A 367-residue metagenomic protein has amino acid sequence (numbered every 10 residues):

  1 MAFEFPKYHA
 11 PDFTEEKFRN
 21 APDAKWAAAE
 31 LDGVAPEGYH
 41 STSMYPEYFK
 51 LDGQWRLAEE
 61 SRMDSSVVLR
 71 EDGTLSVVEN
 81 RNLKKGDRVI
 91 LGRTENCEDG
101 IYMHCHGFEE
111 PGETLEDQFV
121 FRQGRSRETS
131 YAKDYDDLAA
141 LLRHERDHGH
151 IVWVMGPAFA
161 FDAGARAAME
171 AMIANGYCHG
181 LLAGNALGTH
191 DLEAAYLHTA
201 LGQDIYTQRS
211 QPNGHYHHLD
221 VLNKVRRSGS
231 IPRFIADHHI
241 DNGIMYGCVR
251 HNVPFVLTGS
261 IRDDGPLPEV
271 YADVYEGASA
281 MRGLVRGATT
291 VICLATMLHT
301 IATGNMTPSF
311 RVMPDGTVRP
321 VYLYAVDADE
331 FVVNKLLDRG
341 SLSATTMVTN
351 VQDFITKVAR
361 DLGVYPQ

Functional and structural regions predicted by a protein language model:
M1-L75, E79-K84: Long terminal accessory regions outside catalytic cores
L31, V78, L141-R143, D147-G229: Metabolite-binding pocket within alpha/beta catalytic cores that recognizes anionic/polar moieties
L83, D136-I151, M172, C248 (+1 more regions): Glycine-rich phosphate/diphosphate-binding loops that line cofactor/substrate pockets in enzymes
K84-G92: Loop/turn positions that initiate beta-strands
E95-N96, M155-A163, A186-T189, D263-D264 (+1 more regions): Gly/Ser/Thr-rich loops at beta-strand to alpha-helix junctions that form or flank small-molecule/cofactor-binding
I101-C105, A163-A168, D191-L197, L267-V270 (+2 more regions): Short acidic, glycine/serine/threonine-rich loops at helix termini
E110-S126, N223-R227: Gly-rich Lys/Arg/Thr-decorated short loops/hinges at beta-loop-alpha junctions or inter-strand turns that position
I205-F255, S260-V291, T296-Q367: C-terminal functional extensions of proteins
